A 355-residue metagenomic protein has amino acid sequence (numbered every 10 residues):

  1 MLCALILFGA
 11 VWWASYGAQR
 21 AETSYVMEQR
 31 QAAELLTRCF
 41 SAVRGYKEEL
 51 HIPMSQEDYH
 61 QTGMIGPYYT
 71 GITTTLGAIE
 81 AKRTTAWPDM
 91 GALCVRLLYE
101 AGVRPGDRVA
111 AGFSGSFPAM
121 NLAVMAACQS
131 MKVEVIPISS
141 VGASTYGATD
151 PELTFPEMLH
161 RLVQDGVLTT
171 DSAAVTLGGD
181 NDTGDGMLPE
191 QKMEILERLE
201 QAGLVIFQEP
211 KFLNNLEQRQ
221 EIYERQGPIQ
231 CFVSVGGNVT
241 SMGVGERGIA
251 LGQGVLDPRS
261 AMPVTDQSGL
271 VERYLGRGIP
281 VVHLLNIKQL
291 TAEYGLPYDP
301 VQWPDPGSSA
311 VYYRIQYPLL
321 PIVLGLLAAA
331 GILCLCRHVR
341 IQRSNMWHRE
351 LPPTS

Functional and structural regions predicted by a protein language model:
M1-S15, L327-A329: Hydrophobic membrane-insertion alpha-helices, especially the h-region of bacterial N-terminal signal peptides
F8-T23, C334-Q342: Membrane-interface motif at the C-terminal end of an N-terminal transmembrane signal
R30-W87: N-terminal, Lys/Arg-enriched amphipathic/low-complexity engagement segments that precede the first folded domain
L76-T84, R108-S114, V124, S260: Second-shell loop/turn segments in exported
D89, V95-A101, P105-T154: Membrane-embedded segments
M120-A127, V244-G252: Short Gly/Thr/Asp-enriched flexible loops that form oxyanion-binding sites at enzyme active sites
L153-V233: A substrate-binding/cap region within the structured catalytic cores of diverse enzymes
C231, N238, G245-S355: C-terminal functional extensions of proteins
